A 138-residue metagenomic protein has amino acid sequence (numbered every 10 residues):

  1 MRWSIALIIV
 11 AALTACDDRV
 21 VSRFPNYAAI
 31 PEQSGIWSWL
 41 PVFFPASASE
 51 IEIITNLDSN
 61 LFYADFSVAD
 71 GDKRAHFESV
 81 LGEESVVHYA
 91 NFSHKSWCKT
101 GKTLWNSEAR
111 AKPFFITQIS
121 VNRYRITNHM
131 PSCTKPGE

Functional and structural regions predicted by a protein language model:
M1, G35-W37, K95, T103: Short, low-complexity intrinsically disordered segments
M1-T14: Sec-dependent bacterial lipoprotein signal peptides
I5, N26, I126-N128: Sequence-pattern detector for short linear motifs and compositional/periodic biases rather than a specific fold
I5, W39-P41, K99, S107: Intrinsic disorder/low-complexity segments enriched in polar/charged and small flexible residues
I9, D17, I30-E32, D70 (+3 more regions): Intrinsically disordered, low-complexity regions enriched in Ser/Pro/Gly/Gln/His and often acidic
C16-D72: N-terminal export/targeting and maturation segments
F77-E138: Functional cores of ribonucleases/endoribonucleases
